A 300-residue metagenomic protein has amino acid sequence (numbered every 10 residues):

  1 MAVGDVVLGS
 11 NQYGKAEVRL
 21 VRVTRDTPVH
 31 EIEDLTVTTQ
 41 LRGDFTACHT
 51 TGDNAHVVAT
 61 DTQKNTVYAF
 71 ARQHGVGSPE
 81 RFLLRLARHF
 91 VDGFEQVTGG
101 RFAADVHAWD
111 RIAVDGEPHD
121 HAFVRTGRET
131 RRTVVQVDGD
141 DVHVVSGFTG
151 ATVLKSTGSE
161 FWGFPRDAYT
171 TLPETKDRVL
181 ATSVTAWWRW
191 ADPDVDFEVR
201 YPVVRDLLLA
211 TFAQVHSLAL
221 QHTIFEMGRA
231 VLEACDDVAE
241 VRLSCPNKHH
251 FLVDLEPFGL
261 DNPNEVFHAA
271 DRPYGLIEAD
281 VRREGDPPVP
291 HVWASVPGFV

Functional and structural regions predicted by a protein language model:
M1-V300: N-terminal intrinsically disordered, cationic/polar leader segments that include organellar targeting peptides
